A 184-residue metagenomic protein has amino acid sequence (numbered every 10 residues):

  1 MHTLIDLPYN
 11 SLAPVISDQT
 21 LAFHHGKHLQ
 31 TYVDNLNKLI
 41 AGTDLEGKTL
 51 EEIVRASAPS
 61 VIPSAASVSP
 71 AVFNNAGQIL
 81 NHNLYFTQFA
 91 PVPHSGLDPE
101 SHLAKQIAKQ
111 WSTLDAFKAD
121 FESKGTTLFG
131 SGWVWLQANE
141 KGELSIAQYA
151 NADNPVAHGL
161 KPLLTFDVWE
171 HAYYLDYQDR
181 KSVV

Functional and structural regions predicted by a protein language model:
H2-S60, A71, G77-Q78: Near-N-terminal "mature-domain entry" segment
I5, N10, Q19, K105-K109 (+3 more regions): A charge-rich, low-complexity, intrinsically flexible signal that marks solvent-exposed coils, linkers, repeats
H25-L36, V72-F86, Q110, L114 (+2 more regions): Alpha-helical transition-metal enzyme core signature, strongest for iron centers
A66-S69: A cross-taxon signal for low-complexity, glycine/charged-rich
Q88-G96: Membrane-interface helix-loop-helix modules in multi-pass inner-membrane proteins
L114-E122: Short Pro/Gly-enriched beta-strand edge/turn motifs at strand-loop
S123-R180: An amphipathic alpha-helical core segment
V183-V184: Conserved small/polar residues in nucleotide/adenosyl-binding loops
